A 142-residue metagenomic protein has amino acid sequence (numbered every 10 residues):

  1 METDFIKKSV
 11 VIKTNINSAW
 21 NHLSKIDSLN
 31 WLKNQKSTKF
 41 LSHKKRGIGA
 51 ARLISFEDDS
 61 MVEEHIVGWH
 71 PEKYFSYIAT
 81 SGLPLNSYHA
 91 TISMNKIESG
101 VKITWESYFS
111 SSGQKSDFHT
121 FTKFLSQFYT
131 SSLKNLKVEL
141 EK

Functional and structural regions predicted by a protein language model:
M1-K44: Hydrophobic ligand-binding cavity/cleft-lining segments
E2, P84-T91: Amphipathic hydrophobic-ligand
T3, G49, E72-Y74, E98-K102: A generic structural signal for beta-strand entry/edge sites
K8-V10, V62-V67, Y88-K96: Hydrophobic/aromatic beta-strand elements that line small-molecule binding cavities or substrate pockets in beta-rich
N15, D58-D59, P71-E72, I97-G100: Short strand-connecting beta-turns/loops that link adjacent beta-strands
D27, K39-L83, S112, K134-K142: Glycine-rich portal/gate segments that line the openings of hydrophobic small-molecule binding cavities
A79, K96, W105-S107: Residue-level recognition of conserved beta-strand positions in structured domain cores
K102, Y108-K142: A conserved amphipathic terminal alpha-helix motif
